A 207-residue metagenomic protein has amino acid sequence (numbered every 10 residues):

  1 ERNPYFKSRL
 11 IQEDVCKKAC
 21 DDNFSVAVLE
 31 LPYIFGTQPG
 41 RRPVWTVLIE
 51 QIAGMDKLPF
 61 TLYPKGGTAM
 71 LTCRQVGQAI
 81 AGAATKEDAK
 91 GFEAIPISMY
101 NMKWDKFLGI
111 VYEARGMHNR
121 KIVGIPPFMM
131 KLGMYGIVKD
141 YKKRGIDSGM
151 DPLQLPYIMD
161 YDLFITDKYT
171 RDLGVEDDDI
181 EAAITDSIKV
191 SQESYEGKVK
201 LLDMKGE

Functional and structural regions predicted by a protein language model:
E1-S8, A27: Conserved Rossmann-fold NAD(P)-dependent oxidoreductase catalytic core, especially the SDR/UDP-sugar
K17-G40: Conserved beta-loop-beta element that borders a ligand/cofactor-binding pocket
G36-L48, A83-A94, M117-N119: Glycine/proline-rich active-site loop of Rossmann-fold NAD(P)-dependent oxidoreductases
E50-L71: A conserved pocket-lining segment of Rossmann-fold NAD(P)-dependent short-chain dehydrogenase/reductase
G67-R74, I95-A114, P127-L132: Substrate-binding strand-loop-helix patch in Rossmann-like NAD(P)-dependent oxidoreductase/epimerase domains
V76, I80, I97, F107 (+2 more regions): Non-catalytic, hydrophobic alpha-helical segments
L108-D160: Terminal hydrophobic/aromatic helix or amphipathic segment near a protein terminus
D160-E207: Amphipathic terminal alpha-helices
